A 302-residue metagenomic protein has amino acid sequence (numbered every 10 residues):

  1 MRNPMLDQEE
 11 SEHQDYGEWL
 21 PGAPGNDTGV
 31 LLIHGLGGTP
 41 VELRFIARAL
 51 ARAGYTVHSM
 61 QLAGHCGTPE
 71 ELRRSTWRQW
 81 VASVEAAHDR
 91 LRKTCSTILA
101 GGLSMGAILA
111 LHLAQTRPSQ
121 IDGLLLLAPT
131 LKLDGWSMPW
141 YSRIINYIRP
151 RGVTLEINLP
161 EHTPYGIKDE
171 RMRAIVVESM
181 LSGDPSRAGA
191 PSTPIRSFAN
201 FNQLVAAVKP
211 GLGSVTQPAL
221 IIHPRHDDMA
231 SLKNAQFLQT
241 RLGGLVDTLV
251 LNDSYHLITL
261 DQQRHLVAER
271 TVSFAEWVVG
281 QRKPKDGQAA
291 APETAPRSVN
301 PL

Functional and structural regions predicted by a protein language model:
G37-A47: The serine-hydrolase catalytic nucleophile loop
L50-P69: Conserved alpha/beta-hydrolase
G102-G106, A110: Gly/Ala-rich beta-loop-alpha elbow adjacent to hydrolase catalytic centers
L124-R151, S197: Flexible "cap/lid" loop of the alpha/beta hydrolase fold
P164-P210, S214: Alpha/beta-hydrolase
V215, I221-H223, D227: Short beta-strand/loop motif that positions the catalytic acidic residue of the alpha/beta-hydrolase fold
D228-N234: Conserved alpha/beta-hydrolase "acid-adjacent" motif
L245, N252-L302: Catalytic active-site module of serine/aspartate enzymes centered on a nucleophile-bearing elbow/loop
